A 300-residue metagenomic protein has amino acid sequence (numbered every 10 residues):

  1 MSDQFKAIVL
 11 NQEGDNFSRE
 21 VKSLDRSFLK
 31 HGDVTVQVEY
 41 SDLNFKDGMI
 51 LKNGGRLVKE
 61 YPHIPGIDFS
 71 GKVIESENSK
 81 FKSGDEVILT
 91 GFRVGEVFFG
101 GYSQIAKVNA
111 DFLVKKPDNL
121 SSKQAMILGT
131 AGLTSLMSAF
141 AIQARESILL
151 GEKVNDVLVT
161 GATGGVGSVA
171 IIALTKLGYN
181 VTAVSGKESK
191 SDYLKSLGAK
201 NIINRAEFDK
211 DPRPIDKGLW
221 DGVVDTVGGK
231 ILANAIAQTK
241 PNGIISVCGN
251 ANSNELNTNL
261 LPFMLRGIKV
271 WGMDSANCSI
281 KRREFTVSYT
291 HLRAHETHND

Functional and structural regions predicted by a protein language model:
S27-D42, G54-V94: Glycine-rich beta-strand-centered segment in the early N-terminal region that forms part of a ligand/cofactor-binding
T90-V157: NAD(P)H dinucleotide-binding glycine-rich loop of Rossmann-like/cofactor-binding domains, especially the beta1-alpha1
G161-S168: Glycine-rich NAD(P) Rossmann-fold beta1-alpha1 loop
T175-I231: Adenosine-nucleotide cofactor-binding segment
T239-K240: Helix-to-beta-strand junctions that scaffold the AdoMet/dcAdoMet cofactor pocket in Class I SAM-dependent enzymes
G243: Glycine-centered, small-residue-biased loops immediately flanking beta-strands in adenine/cofactor-binding cores
S253-L265: Rossmann-fold NAD(P)-binding glycine/threonine-rich loop
T290-T297: Conserved small/polar residues in nucleotide/adenosyl-binding loops
